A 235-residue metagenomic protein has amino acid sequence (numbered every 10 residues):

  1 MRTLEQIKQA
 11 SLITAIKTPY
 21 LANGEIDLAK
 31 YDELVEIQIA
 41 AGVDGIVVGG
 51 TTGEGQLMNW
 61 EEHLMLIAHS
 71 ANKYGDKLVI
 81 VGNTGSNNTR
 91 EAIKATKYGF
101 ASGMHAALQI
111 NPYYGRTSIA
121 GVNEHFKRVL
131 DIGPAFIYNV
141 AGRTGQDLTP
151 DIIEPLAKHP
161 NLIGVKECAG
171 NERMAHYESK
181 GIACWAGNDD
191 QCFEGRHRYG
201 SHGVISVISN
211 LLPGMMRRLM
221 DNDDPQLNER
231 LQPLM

Functional and structural regions predicted by a protein language model:
R2-G145, I153-P155: Active-site beta->alpha loop and helix N-cap motifs at the rims of alpha/beta catalytic domains
R128-I132, A141-M235: Catalytic alpha/beta core domains of metabolic enzymes, predominantly
